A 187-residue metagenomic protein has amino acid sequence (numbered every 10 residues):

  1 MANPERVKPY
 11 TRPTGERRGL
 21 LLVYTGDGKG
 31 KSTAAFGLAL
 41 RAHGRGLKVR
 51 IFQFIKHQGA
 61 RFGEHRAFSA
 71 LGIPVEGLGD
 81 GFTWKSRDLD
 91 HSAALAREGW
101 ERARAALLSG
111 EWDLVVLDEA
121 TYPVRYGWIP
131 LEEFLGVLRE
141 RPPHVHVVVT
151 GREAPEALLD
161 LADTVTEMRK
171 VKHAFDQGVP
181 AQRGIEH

Functional and structural regions predicted by a protein language model:
M1-L20: Extreme N-terminal, non-catalytic leader segments that precede Walker-type/kinase nucleotide-binding cores
A2-R6, D88-L117, Y122-R125: Internal catalytic-core helix/loop-beta-alpha segment that presents or stabilizes conserved functional determinants
K8-T11, F36-G37, F62, W100-A103 (+2 more regions): A generic local structural motif
G19-L108: Conserved P-loop
L20-V23, D113-L114, H146: Residue-level preference for the first positions of well-ordered beta-strands
S32, V116, A162: Conserved RecA-like P-loop NTPase ATPase core
F82-T83, A105-E111, A120-H187: Replace "adjacent to P-loop NTPase cores in ATP/GTP-dependent enzymes" with "adjacent to NTP-binding cores
